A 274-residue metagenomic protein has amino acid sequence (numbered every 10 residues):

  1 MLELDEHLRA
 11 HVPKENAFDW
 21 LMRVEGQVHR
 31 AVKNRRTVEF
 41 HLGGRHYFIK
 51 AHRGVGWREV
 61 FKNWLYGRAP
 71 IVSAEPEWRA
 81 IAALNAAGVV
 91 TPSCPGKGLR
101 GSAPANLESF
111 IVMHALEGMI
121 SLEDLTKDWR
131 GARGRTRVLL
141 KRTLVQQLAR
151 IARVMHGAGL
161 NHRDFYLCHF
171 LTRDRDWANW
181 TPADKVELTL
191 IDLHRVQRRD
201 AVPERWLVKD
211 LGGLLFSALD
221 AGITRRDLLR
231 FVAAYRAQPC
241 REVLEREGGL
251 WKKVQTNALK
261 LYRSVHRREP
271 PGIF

Functional and structural regions predicted by a protein language model:
M1-K14: N-terminal positively charged amphipathic segments used for targeting/anchoring
K14-E123, G134, R153, G157-A158 (+3 more regions): Conserved ATP-binding subdomain of kinase catalytic cores across diverse folds
R58-Y66, D128-R135, D192, V208-G212: Short glycine/proline- and charge-enriched loop/turn segments that cap or connect secondary-structure elements
S102-L107, D176-V186: Short, solvent-exposed loop/turn segments that connect beta-strands within catalytic domains and beta-strand-rich
L139-I151: Conserved alphaE helix
F165, H169-W177: Hydrophobic residue at the +6 position relative to the catalytic HRD Asp in the kinase catalytic loop
P182-N257, S264: C-lobe/activation-segment region of protein kinase-like
Y262-F274: Regulatory extensions appended to serine/threonine kinase catalytic cores
